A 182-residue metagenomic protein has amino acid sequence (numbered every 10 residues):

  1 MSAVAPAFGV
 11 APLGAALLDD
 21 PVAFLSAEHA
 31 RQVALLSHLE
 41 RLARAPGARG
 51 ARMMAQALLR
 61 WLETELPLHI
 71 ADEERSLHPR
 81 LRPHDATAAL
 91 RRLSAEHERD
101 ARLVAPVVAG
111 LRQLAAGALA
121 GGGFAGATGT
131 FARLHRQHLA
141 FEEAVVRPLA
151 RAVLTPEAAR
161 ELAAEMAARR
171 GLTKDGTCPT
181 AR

Functional and structural regions predicted by a protein language model:
M1-R182: Small-residue-biased structural context
